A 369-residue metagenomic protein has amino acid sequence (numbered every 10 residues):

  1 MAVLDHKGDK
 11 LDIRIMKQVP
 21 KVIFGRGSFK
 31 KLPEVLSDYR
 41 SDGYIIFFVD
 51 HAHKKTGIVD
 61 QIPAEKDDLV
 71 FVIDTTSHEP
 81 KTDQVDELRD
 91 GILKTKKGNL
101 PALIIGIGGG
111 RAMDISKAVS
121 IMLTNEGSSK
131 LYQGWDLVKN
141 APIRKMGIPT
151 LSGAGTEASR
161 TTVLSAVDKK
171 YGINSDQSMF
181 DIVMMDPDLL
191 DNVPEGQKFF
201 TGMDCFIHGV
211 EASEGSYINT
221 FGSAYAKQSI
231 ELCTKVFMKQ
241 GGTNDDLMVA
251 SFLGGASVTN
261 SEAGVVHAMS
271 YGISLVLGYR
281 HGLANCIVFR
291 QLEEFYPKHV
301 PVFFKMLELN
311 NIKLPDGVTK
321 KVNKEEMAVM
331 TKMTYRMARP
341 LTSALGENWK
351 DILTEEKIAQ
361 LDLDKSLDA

Functional and structural regions predicted by a protein language model:
A2, P301-A369: C-terminal charged capping/lid subdomain of soluble metabolic enzymes
A2-L103: ATP/NTP phosphate-donor binding region
F29-L32, K54-I58, R111-K117, G155-A158 (+1 more regions): Short glycine/serine/threonine-rich phosphate/pyrophosphate-binding segments that cradle anionic phosphate groups
D83-D90, K94-D188: Glycine/threonine-rich beta-strand-loop-alpha-helix active-site module that forms ligand/phosphate-binding
G153, G255-Y279, N285: Glycine-rich phosphate/pyrophosphate-binding beta-alpha loops
T161-S261: Carboxylate- and glycine-rich phosphate/diphosphate-binding segment that chelates Mg2+/Mn2+
Y271-N310: Catalytic phosphate/nucleotide-handling subdomain of diverse soluble enzymes
